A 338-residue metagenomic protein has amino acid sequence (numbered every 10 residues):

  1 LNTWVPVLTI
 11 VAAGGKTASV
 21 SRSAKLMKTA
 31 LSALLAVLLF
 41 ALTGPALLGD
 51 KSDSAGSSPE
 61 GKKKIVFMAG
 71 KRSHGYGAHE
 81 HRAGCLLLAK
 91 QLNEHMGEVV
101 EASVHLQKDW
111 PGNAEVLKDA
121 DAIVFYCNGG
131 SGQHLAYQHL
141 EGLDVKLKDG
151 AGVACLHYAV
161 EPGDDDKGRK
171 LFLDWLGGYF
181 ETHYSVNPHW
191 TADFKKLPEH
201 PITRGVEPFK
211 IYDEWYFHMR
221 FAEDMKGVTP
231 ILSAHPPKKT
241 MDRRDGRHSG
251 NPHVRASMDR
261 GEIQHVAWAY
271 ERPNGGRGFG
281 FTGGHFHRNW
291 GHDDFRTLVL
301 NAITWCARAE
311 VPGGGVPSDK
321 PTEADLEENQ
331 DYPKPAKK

Functional and structural regions predicted by a protein language model:
S21-L34: Bacterial N-terminal signal peptides that target proteins for export
S32-G44: Bacterial N-terminal signal peptides
K51-K63, A69, L87-K90, E94 (+2 more regions): Extracellular ligand-binding/catalytic regions of CAZymes and related secreted enzymes and adhesion modules
S57, V66-M68, S73-G163: Helical hinge/lid and interdomain linker segments adjacent to catalytic or ligand-binding clefts that mediate domain
M68, G129-P208: A glycine-rich, often tryptophan-bearing local segment used as a flexible ligand/cofactor-contacting loop or short
S73-A78, Q133, K239-D242, N289-H292: Short, solvent-exposed loop/turn elements at domain surfaces
E181-N274: Catalytic beta-strand/loop cores that center a nucleophilic Ser/Cys/Thr and support acyl-enzyme chemistry
